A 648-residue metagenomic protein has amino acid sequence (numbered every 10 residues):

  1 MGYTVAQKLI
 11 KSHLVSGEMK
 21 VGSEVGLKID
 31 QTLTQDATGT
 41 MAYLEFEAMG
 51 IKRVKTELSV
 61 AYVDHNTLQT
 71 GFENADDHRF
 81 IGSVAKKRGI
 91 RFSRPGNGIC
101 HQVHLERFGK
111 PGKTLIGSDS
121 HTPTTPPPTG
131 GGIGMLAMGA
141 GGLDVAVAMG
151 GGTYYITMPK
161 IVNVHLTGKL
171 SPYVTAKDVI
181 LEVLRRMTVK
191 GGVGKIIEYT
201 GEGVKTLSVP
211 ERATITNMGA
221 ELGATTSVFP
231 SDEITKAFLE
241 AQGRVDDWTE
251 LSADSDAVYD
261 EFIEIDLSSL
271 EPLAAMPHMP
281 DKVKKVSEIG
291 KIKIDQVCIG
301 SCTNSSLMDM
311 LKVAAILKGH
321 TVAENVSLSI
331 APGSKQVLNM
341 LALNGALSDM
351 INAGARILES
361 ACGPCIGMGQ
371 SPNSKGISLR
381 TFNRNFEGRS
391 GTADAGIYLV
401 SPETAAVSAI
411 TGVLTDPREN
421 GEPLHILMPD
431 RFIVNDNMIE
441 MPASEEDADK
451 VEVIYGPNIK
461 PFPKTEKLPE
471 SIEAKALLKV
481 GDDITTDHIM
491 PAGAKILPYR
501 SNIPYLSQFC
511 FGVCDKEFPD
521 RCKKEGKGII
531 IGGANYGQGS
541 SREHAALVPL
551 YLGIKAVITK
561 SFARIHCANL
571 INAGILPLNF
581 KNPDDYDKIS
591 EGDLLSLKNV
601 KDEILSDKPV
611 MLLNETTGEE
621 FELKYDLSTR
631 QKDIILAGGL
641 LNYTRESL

Functional and structural regions predicted by a protein language model:
M1-L648: Fe-S-dependent hydro-lyases/dehydratases of central metabolism
